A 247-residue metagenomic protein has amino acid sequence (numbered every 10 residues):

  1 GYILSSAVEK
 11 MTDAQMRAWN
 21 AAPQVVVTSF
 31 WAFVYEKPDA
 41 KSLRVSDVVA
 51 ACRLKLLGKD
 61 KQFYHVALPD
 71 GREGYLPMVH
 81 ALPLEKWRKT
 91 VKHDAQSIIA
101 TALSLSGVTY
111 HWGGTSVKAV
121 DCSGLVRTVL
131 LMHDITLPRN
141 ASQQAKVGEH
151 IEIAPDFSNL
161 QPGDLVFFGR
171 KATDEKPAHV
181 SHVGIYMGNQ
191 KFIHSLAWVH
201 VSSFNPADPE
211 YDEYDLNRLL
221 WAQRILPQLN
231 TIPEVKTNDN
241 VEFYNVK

Functional and structural regions predicted by a protein language model:
G1-F33, D39-T101, V108, V199 (+1 more regions): Boundary regions of SH3-family modules and the immediately adjacent low-complexity/disordered segments in eukaryotic
K10, A40-S42, H179-H182, Y186-K247: Aromatic- and glycine-rich peptidoglycan recognition patches
W19-Y35, L131-K146: Short, basic/aromatic beta-hairpin or loop at an interaction surface
P38, L105-Y110, V129-L137, R170 (+1 more regions): Sec/Tat-exported extracytoplasmic proteins
E85-K89, T109-V117, R170-T173: Second-shell loop/turn segments in exported
A102, G114-H133: Active-site nucleophilic cysteine motif
L103-G114, Q144: Short, flexible active-site loops
L137-V201, A207: ...with weaker cross-activation on analogous glycine-rich loops/strands in unrelated enzymes
